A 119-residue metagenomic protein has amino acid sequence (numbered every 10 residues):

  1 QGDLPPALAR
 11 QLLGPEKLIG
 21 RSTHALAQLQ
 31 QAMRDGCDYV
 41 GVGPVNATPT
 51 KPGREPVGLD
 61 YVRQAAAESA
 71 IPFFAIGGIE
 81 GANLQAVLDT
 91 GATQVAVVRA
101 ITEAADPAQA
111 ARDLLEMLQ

Functional and structural regions predicted by a protein language model:
Q1-A25, G53-G81, L114-Q119: Alpha-helix-loop-beta-strand connector modules within alpha/beta enzyme cores
Q1-Q11, G41-G53, L84-M117: Glycine-rich phosphate-binding active-site loops on the catalytic face of alpha/beta enzymes
R21, D35-Y39, G78-G81, A86: Electropositive, surface-exposed helix/loop patches at the edges of structured domains that serve as adaptable
S22-K51: Histidine/lysine/aspartate-rich catalytic loop segments that bind and position anionic ligands
Q31, A65, A86: Hydrophobic/aromatic ligand-binding patch that stacks against planar heteroaromatic rings of cofactors or nucleotides
D35, E68, D89-G91: Structural motif
